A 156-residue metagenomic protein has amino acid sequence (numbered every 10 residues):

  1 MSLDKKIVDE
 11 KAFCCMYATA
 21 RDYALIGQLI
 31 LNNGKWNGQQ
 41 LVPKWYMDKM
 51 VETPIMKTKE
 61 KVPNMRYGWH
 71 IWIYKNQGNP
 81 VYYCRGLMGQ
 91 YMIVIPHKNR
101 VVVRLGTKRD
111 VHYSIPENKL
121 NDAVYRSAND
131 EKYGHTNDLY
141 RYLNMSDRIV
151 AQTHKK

Functional and structural regions predicted by a protein language model:
M1-A18: Active-site helix/loop module of the DD-peptidase/beta-lactamase fold, centered on the serine-lysine SxxK catalytic
D4, D48-V101: Active-site Gly/Thr loop motif
F13-C14, N37-G38, T58: Short helix-to-loop capping/linker segments positioned immediately adjacent to catalytic or ligand/cofactor-binding
C14-K35, Q90-T107: Active-site-proximal alpha-helical segments within enzyme catalytic domains
R21-L25, W45, K119: Extracytoplasmic/secreted proteins, especially bacterial periplasmic and envelope-associated proteins
I30-N33, T53-K57, S127: Alpha-helix boundary/capping residues
G34-P43: Structural helix-adjacent loops and short alpha-helical linkers that scaffold large soluble proteins
V81-K156: Structured C-terminal helix/loop/strand segments within mature extracytoplasmic catalytic/sensor domains
